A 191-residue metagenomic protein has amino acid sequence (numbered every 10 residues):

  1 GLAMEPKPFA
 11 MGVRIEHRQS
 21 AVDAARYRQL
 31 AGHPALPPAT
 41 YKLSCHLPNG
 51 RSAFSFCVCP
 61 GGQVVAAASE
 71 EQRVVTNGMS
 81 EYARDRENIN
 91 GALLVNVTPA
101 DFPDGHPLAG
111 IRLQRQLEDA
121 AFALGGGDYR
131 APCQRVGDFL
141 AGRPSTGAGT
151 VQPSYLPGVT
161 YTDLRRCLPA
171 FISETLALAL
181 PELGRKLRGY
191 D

Functional and structural regions predicted by a protein language model:
G1-D191: Residues forming the flavin
